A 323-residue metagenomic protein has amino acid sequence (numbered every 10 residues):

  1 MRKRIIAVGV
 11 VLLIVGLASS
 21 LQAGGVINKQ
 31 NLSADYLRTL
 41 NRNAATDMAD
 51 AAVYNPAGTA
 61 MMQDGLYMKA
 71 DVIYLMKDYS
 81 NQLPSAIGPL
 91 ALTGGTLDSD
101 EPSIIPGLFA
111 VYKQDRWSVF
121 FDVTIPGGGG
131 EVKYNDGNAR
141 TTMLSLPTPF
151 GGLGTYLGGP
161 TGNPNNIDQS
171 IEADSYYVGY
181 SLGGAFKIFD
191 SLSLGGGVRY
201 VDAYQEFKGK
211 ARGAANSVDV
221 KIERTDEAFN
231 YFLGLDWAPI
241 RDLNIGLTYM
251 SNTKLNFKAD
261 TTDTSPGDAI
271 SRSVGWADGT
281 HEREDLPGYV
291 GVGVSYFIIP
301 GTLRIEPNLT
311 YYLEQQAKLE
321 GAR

Functional and structural regions predicted by a protein language model:
M1, I6-A7, P89-G94, R272 (+2 more regions): Short intrinsically disordered, low-complexity coil segments enriched in acidic
M1-K3, M68, V198, I240: Short, intrinsically disordered low-complexity segments
M1-Q30: Cleavable N-terminal export/targeting peptides
V15, A70-V72, V198, P307: Preference for bulky hydrophobic residues occupying beta-strand positions in well-ordered beta-sheet regions
V15-G16, Y67, A211: Hydrophobic alpha-helical membrane context
S19-G127: N-terminal, post-signal peptide beta-strand-biased segments of exported outer-membrane/organellar beta-barrel and other
G24-R38, R42, D47, I105-G107 (+1 more regions): Outer-membrane beta-barrel porins/channels
